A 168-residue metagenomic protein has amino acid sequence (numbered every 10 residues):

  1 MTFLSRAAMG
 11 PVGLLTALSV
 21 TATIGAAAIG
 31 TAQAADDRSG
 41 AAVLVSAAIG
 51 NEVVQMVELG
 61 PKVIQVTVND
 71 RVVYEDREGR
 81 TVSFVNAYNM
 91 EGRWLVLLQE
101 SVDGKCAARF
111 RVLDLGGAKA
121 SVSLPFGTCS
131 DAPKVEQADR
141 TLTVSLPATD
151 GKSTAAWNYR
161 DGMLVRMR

Functional and structural regions predicted by a protein language model:
M1-M9: N-terminal secretory signal peptides that target proteins for export/translocation
S5, G13-T16, G30-G60, D131-R168: Acidic, small-residue rich beta-repeat scaffolds with periodic aromatic anchors
V43-L44, G79-Y88, T128-E136: Repeated scaffold domains used in trafficking and secretory/extracellular systems, primarily beta-propellers
V63-I64, D103-V112, G151-N158: Structural motif
D70-E78, S121-L124: A short beta-strand motif characteristic of beta-propeller blades
E91-S101, L142-T143: Acidic/hydrophobic-patterned starts of short beta strands in beta-sheet-rich repeat architectures
G116-A118, R160: Short loop/turn segments that connect beta-strands within beta-propeller blades
S121-T128, R166-R168: Beta-propeller fold detector
